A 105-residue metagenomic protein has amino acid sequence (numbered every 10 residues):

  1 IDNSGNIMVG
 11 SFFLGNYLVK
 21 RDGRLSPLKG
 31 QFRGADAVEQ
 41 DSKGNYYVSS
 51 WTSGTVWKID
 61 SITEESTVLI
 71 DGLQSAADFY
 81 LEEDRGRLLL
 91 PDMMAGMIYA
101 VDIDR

Functional and structural regions predicted by a protein language model:
I1-L14, K29-Y46, W51-S53, L73-R87 (+1 more regions): Beta-rich, blade/repeat-based domains predominating in secreted/periplasmic proteins but also intracellular
N16-Y17, T55-W57, M97-D102: Structural motif
V19-R24, I59-E64, D102-R105: Short loop/turn segments that connect beta-strands within beta-propeller blades
G23-G30, E64-I70: A short beta-strand motif characteristic of beta-propeller blades
E65-S66, R87-L89: Short, well-ordered strand-loop elements centered on a beta-strand within folded domains, enriched for acidic residues
L89-R105: Short, basic/aromatic-enriched C-terminal tail that caps enzymatic domains
